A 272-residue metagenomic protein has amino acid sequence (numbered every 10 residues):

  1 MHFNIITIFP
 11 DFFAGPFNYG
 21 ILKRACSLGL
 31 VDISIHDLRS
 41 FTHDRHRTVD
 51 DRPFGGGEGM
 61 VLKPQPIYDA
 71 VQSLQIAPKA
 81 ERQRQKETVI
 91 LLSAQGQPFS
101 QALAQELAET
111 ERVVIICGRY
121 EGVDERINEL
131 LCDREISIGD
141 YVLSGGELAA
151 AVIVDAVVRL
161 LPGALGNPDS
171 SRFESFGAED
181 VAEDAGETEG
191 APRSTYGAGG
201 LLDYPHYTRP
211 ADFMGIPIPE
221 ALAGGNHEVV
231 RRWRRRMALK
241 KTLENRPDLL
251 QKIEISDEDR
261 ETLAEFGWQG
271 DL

Functional and structural regions predicted by a protein language model:
M1-A80, A223, E228-E244, D248-Q251: N-terminal nucleotide/polyanion-binding subdomain common to many enzyme families
N4-I6, S34-H36, T88-I90, V113-V114 (+1 more regions): Hydrophobic/aromatic beta-strand patches that form the interior of the parallel beta-sheet core in alpha/beta enzyme
L38-F41, R119-V123: Short glycine-enriched loops at secondary-structure junctions
R39-D44, Q97, V142-G145: A short acidic, often aromatic-flanked loop/helix-cap motif at beta-alpha or helix-coil junctions that lines enzyme
K63-V114, R119, P162: S-adenosyl-L-methionine/SAH cofactor-binding core of RNA-modifying enzymes
V123, I127-E174: Structured adenosyl-cofactor binding patch, chiefly the S-adenosyl-L-methionine
L148, L160-E220: Internal, active-site/partner-interface "lid" segment
I255-L272: Short, amphipathic C-terminal "tail helix"
